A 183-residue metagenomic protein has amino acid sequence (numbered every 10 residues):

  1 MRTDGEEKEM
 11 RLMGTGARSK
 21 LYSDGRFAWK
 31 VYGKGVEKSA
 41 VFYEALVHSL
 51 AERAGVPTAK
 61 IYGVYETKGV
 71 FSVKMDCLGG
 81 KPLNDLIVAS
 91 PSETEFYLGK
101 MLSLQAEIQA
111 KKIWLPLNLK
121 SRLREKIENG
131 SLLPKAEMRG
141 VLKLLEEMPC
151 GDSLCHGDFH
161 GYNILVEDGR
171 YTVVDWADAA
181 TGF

Functional and structural regions predicted by a protein language model:
G14-V41: ATP-binding glycine-rich loop module of kinase domains
K38-A54: The N-lobe alphaC helix and its flanking beta3-alphaC-beta4 segment of protein kinase-like domains, centered on
K60-F71: Short beta-strand micro-motifs within the conserved protein kinase catalytic domain, predominantly in the N-lobe
G69-K81: Conserved short submotifs of the Hanks-type protein kinase catalytic core that shape the nucleotide-binding pocket
P82-L119, P134-M138, L144-M148: Conserved kinase catalytic-core helix
S153, E167-F183: Active-site Asp-x-Gly
L154-H156, G161: Catalytic-loop of the protein kinase fold
